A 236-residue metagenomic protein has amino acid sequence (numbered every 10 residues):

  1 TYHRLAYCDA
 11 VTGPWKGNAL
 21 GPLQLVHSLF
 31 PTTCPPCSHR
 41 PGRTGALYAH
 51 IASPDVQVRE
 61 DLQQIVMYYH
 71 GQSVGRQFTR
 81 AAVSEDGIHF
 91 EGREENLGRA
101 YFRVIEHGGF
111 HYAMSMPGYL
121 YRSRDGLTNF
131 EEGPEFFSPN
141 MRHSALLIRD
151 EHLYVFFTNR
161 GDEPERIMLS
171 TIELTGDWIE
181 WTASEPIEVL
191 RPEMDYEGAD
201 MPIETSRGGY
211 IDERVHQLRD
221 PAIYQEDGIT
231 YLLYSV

Functional and structural regions predicted by a protein language model:
T1-S53, Q57-R219, Y224-V236: Beta-rich carbohydrate-recognition and catalytic domains
